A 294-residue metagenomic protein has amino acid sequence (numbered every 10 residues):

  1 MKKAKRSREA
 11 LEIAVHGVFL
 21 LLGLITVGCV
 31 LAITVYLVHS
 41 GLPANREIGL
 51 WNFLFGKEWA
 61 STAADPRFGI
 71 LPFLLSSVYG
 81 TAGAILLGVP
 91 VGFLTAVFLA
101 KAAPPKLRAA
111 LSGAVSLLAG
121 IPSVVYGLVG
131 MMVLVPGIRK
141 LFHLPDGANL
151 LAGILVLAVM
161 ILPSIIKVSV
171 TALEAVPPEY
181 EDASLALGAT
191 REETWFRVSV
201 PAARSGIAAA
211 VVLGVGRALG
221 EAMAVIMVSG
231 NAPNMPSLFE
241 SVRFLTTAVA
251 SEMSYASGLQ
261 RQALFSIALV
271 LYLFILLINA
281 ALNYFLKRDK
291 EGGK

Functional and structural regions predicted by a protein language model:
M1-G23, L282-K294: Transmembrane alpha-helical segments of polytopic membrane transport and secretion proteins
H16, V91-G130, G293: Cytoplasmic-entry segments and transmembrane alpha-helices of multi-pass inner-membrane transporters
I70-F98: Transmembrane alpha-helix signature in integral membrane proteins
S116-A158: Generic hydrophobic transmembrane alpha-helix motif, especially the helices
P122, L187-G188, P201: Glycine/proline-centered hinge or cleavage motifs at structural transition points of membrane proteins
V168-S169, R191-I226: Transmembrane alpha-helices
V170-E174, P178, L185, S254-K294: C-terminal transmembrane helix and the adjacent membrane-cytosol boundary/short C-terminal tail of inner/organellar
V225-Y272: Interhelical loop and adjacent transmembrane-helix boundary motif in polytopic membrane transport permeases
